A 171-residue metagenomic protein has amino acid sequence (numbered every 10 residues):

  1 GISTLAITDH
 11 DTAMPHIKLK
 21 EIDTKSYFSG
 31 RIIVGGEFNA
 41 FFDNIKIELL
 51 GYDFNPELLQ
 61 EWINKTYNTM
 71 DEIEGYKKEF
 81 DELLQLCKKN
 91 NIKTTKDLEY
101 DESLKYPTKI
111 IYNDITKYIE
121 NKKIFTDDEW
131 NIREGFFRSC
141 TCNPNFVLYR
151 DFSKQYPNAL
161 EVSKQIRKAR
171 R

Functional and structural regions predicted by a protein language model:
G1-Y106, I110, D114: A metal-dependent hydrolase metal-coordination microenvironment
R31, R133, R138, R150 (+1 more regions): Arginine residue identity/basic-tract feature
N68, N91, K123, Y156-P157: Short, flexible coil/linker elements and helix-boundary hinge sites characteristic of intrinsically disordered
K88, E120, R167-R171: Short helix-capping and hinge/turn segments at secondary-structure transitions, especially at repeat and domain
L98-S103, E134-K154: Surface-exposed cleft-lining segments at the edges of enzyme active sites
K123-C140, S163: S-adenosyl-L-methionine-dependent methyltransferase catalytic core, i.e., the SAM/SAH-binding region
P144-R171: Conserved, well-ordered alpha-helix/loop/beta-strand core segments that scaffold catalytic motifs
